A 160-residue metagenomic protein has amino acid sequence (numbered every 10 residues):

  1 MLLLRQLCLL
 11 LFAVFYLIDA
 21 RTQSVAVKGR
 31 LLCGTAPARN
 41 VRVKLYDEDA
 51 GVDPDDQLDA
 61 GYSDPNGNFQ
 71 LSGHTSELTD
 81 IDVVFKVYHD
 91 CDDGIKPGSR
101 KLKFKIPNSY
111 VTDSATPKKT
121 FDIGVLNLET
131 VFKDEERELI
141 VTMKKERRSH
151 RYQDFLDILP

Functional and structural regions predicted by a protein language model:
R5-Q6, F12-V125, L139-K144, D157-P160: Beta-strand-dominated extracellular/periplasmic modules and repeats in secreted or surface-exposed proteins
L126-V131: Conserved "repeat-terminator" motif of extracellular CCP/Sushi domains
E135-T142, R148-D154: Extracellular low-complexity, O-glycosylation-prone Ser/Thr/Pro/Gly-rich "stalks" and linkers flanking catalytic
